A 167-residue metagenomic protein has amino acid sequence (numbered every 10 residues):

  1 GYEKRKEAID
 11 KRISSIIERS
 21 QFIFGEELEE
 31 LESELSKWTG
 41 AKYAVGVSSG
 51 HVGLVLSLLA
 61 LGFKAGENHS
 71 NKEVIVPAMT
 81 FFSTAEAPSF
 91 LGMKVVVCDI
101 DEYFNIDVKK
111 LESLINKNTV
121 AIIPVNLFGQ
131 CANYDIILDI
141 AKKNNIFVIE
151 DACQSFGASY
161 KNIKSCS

Functional and structural regions predicted by a protein language model:
G1-Q21, E26: N-terminal "arm"/small-domain region of PLP-dependent enzymes with the aminotransferase-like
I13, L35, G53, V74 (+4 more regions): Generic structural signal for small/hydrophobic residues in well-ordered secondary structure, especially within
I13-S14, E32-S36, V55, L59 (+3 more regions): Solvent-exposed, non-membrane alpha-helical residues enriched in polar/charged side chains
Q21, G25-E73, A87-L91, V97: Phosphate-binding glycine-rich loop
V47, P77, V125: Conserved residues at the C-terminal ends of beta-strands
A78, V97-D101: Short beta->alpha connector loops at strand-helix junctions that form conserved, small/polar/Pro-enriched
M79-A85: Conserved coil-to-alpha-helix start sites within the AMP-binding
Y103-S167: Active-site phosphate-binding strand-loop segment of PLP-dependent enzymes
